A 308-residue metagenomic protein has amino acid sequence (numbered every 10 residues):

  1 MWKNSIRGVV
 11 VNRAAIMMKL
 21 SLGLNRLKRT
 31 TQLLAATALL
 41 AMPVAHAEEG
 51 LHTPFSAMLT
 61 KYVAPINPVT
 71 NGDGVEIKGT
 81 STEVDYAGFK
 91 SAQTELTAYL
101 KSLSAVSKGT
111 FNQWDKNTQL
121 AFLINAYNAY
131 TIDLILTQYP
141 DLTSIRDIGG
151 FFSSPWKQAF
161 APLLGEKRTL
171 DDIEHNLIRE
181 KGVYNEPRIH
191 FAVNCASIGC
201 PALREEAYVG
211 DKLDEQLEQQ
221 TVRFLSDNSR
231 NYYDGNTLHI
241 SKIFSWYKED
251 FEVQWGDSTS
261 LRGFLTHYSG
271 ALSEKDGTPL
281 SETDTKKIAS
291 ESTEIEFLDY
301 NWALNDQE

Functional and structural regions predicted by a protein language model:
M1-R26: N-terminal secretory signal peptides that target proteins for export/translocation
L20-L22, A38, T53, I295: Short non-domain terminal segments
Q32-A41: Bacterial N-terminal signal peptides
P43-A47: Sec/Tat signal peptide C-region and signal peptidase I cleavage site
E48-Q113, N117-A121, T131-E308: Interaction/scaffold regions that mediate signaling and macromolecular assembly across diverse proteins
I124: Surface-exposed, glycine/proline- and aromatic-rich loop segments on solvent-exposed faces across compartments
